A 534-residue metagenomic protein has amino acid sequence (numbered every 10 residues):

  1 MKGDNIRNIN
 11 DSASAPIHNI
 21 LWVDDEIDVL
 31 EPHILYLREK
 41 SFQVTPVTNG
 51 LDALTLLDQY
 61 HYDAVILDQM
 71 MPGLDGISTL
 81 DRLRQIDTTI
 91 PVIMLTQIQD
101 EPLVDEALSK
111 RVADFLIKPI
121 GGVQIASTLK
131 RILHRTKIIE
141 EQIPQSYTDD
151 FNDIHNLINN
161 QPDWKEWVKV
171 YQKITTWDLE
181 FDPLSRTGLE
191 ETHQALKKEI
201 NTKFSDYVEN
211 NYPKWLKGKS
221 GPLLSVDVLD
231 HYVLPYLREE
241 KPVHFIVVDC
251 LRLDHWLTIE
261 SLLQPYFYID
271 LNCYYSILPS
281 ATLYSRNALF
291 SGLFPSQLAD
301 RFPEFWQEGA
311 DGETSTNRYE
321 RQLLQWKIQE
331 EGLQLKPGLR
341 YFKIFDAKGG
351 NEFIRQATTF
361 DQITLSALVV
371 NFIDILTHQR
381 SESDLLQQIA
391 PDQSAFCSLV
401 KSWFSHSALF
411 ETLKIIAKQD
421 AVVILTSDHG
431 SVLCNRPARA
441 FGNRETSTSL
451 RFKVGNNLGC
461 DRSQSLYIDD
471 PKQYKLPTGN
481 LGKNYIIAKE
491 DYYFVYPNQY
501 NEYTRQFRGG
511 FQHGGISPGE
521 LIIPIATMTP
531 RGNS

Functional and structural regions predicted by a protein language model:
I27-T45: Two-component/phosphorelay signaling modules centered on CheY-like receiver
T48-D52, D75-S78: Acidic catalytic/metal-coordinating carboxylates
T55, I77-T88: Short amphipathic alpha-helix used as the core "switch/output" element in two-component signaling
Y60-I66: Active-site beta3 strand of CheY-like receiver
D68, T96: Active-site residues of response regulator receiver
M70, D105, K130, R135-S534: Feature captures the catalytic ectodomains and active-site-proximal regions of enzymes that hydrolyze or transfer
S78, Q99-D114: Alpha4 helix (beta4-alpha4-beta5 surface) of REC/receiver domains from two-component response regulators
P102, I120-L129: C-terminal output helix
